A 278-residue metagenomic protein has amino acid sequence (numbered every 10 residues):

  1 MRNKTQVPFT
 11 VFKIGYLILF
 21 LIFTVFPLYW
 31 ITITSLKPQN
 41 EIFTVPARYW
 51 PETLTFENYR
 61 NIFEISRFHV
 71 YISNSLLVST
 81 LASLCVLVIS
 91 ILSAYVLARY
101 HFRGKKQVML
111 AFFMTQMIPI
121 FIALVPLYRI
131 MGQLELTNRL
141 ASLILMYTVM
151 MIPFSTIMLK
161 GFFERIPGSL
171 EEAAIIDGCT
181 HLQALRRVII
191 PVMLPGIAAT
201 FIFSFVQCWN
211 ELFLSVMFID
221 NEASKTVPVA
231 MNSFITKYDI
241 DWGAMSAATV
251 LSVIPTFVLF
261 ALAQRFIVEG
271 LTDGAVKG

Functional and structural regions predicted by a protein language model:
R2-G278: A structural signal for multi-pass alpha-helical bundles of membrane permease subunits that mediate small-molecule
